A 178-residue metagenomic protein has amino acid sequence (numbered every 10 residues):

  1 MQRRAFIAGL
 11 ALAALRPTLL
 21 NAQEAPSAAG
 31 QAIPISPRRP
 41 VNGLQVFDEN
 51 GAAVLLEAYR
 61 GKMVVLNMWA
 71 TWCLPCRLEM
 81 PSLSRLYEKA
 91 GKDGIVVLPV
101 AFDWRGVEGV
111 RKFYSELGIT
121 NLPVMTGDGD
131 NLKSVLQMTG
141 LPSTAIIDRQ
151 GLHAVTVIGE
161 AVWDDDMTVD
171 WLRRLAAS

Functional and structural regions predicted by a protein language model:
R4-Q23: N-terminal export signals
E24-L56: N-terminal "domain-start" segment that seeds a small globular fold
V41-N42, V64, L141-S143: Short loop/turn microsegments at loop-to-beta-strand junctions
E49, Y59, R149: Short, ordered coil/turn segments that flank beta-strands lining enzyme active or ligand-binding pockets
E57-C73: Short active-site neighborhood of thiol/selenol oxidoreductases, capturing the structured segment around
R60-K62, K92, I119-N121, M138: Active-site acidic short loop of glycosyltransferases
R77-L117, D128-S134: Structural microenvironment flanking redox-active thiols in thiol-disulfide oxidoreductases
S115-T120, G127-W171: Thiol/disulfide oxidoreductase modules built on the thioredoxin-like
